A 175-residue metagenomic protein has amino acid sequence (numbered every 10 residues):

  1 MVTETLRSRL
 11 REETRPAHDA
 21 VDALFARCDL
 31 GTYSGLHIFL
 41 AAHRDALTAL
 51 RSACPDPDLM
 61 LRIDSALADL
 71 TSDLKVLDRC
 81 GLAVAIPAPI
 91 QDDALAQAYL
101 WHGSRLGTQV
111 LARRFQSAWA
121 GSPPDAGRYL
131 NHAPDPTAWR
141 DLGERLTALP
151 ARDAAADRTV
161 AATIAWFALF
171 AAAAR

Functional and structural regions predicted by a protein language model:
M1-R175: Metal- and O2-centered redox machinery and metal/ROS homeostasis
